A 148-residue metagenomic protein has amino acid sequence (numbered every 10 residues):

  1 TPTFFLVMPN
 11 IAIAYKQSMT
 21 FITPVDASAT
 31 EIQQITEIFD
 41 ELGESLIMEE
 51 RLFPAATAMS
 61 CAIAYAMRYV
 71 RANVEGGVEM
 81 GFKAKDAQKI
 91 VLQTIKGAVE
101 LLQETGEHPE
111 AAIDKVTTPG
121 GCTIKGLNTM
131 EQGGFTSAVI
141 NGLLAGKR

Functional and structural regions predicted by a protein language model:
P2-T3, M19-A56, Y65-G106: Internal alpha-helical scaffold of NAD(P)-dependent oxidoreductase catalytic cores
V7-F21: Active-site capping/gating segments
P9, I13, L46, R51-T57 (+3 more regions): Flexible, active-site-adjacent loop/turn segments at secondary-structure boundaries
A14-Q17, S60-C61, C122: A short, glycine/Asx- and small/polar-enriched loop/turn that sits immediately N-terminal to a beta-strand
K16-T20, A72, M130, L144: Residue-level detector of alpha-helical segments with a strong bias toward transmembrane helices and their helix-loop
C61-Y65, K89-I90, K115-T118: A generic short alpha-helical patch detector that favors 3-5-residue windows in or near N-terminal regions
L92-R148: NAD(P)-dependent Rossmann-like dehydrogenase/reductase catalytic/cofactor-binding core
